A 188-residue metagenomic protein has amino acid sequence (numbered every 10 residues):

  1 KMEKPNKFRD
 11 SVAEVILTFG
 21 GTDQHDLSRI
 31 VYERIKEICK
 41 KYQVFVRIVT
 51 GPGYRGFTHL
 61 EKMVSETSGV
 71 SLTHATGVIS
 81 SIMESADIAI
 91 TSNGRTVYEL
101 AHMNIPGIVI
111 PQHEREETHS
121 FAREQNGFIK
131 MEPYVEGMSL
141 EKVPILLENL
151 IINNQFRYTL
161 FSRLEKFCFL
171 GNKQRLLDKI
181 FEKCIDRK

Functional and structural regions predicted by a protein language model:
K1-K188: Nucleotide-activated sugar donor-binding and catalytic core shared by glycosyltransferases and related lipid-linked
